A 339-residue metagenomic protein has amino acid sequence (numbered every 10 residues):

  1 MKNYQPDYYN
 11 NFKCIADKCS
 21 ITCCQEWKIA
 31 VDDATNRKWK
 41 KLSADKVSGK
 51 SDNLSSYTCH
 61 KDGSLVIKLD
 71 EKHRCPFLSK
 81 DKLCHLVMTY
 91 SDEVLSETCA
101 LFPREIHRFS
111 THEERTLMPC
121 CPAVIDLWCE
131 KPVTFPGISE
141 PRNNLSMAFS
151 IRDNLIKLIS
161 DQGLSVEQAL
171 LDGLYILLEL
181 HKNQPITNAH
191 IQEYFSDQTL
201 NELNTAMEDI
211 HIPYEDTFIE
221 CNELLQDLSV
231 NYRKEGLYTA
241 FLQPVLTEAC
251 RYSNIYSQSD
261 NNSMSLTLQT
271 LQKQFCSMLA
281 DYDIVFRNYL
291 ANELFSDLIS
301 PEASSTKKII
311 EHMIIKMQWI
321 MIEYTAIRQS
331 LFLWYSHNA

Functional and structural regions predicted by a protein language model:
M1-Y4: Intrinsically disordered, low-complexity transactivation/modulatory regions of eukaryotic transcription regulators
P6, N11, I151: Catalytic cores of enzymes that engage adenine nucleotides and/or redox cofactors via long glycine-rich, Lys/Arg/His
Y9-G63: Polybasic, low-complexity association/targeting segments
N11-I29, D70-E105, M118-I125: Local cysteine-cluster metal-coordination motifs and their immediate loop/turn environment, predominantly Fe-S cluster
C14, T89, L145, M313-M317: Short, charged/polar micro-motifs that form catalytic or ligand-binding hotspots
S51-K82: Gly/Pro-rich turn-and-neighbor structural signature
K82, Y90-K182: Internal, well-ordered alpha/beta segment that forms a basic, Gly-enriched binding/recognition surface
G163-A339: Hydrophobic, aromatic-lined core segments that form the binding pocket/scaffold for planar heteroaromatic ligands
